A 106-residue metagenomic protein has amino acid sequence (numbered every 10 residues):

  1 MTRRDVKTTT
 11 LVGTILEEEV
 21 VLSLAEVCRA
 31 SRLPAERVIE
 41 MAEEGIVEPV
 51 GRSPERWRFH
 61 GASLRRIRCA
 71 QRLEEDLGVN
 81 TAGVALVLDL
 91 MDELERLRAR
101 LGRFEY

Functional and structural regions predicted by a protein language model:
T2-A25, R29, A35-I39, E43-Y106: Arg/Lys-rich, alpha-helical DNA-contact motif
